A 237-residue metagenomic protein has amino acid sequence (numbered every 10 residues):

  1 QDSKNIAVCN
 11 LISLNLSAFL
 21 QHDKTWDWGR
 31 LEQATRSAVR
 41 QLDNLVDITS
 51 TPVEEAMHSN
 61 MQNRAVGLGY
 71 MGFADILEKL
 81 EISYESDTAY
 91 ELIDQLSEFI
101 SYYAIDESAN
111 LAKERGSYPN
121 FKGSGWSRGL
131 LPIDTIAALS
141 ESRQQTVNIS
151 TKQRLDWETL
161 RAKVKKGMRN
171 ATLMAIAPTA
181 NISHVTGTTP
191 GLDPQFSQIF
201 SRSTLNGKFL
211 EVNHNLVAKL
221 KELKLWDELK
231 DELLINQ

Functional and structural regions predicted by a protein language model:
Q1-Q237: Long, C-terminal-biased catalytic regions of enzyme "large/alpha" subunits
